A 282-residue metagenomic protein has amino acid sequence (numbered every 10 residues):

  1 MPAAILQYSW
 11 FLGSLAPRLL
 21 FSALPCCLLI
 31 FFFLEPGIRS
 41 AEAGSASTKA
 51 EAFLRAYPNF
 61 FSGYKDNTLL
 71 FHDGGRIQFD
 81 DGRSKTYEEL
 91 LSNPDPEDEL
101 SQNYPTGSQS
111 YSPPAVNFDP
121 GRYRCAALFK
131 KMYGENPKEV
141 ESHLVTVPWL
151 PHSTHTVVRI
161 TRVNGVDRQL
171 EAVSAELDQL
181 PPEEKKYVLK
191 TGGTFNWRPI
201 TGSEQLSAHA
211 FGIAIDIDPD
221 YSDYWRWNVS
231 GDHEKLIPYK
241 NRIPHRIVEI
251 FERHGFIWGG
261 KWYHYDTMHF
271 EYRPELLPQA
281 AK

Functional and structural regions predicted by a protein language model:
A4-L24: Bacterial N-terminal signal peptides that target proteins for export
L12-G13, L28-L29, H209: Residue-level detector of bioactive/disordered segments in secreted/extracellular proteins and virion assembly
S22-F33: Bacterial N-terminal signal peptides
S40-A43: Boundary at the C-terminal end of the N-terminal hydrophobic targeting segment
A46: Small/polar-residue-rich loop-to-helix segments that shape phosphate-bearing ligand pockets
K49-W262: Cell-envelope/glycan interface and biosynthesis
H254-K282: A cross-kingdom marker for long, charged
